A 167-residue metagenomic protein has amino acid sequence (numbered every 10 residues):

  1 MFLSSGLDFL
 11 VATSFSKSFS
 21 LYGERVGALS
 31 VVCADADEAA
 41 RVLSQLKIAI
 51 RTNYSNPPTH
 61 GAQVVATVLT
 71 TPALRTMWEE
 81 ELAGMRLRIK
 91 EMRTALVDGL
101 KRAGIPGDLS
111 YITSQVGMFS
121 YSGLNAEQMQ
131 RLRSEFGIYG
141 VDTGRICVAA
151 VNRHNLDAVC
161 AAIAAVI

Functional and structural regions predicted by a protein language model:
M1: Active-site-proximal segments of catalytic enzyme domains that coordinate small-molecule cofactors or metal ions
S5, D98-R102, L124-I167: PLP-dependent enzyme catalytic core of the Aspartate aminotransferase-like
G6-L7, E24-V26, S114-M118, E135 (+1 more regions): Active-site lining segments that contact anionic ligands and/or coordinate catalytic metals
L7-S14, S20-E79: Conserved core segment of the aminotransferase class I/II
N53, P57, G84, R88 (+1 more regions): Catalytic cores of large soluble enzymes that bind and process phosphate-bearing ligands
P57-T59, Y111-S114, G140: A structural signal for short secondary-structure junctions
M77-E135: Conserved PLP-binding catalytic core of the aspartate aminotransferase-like
